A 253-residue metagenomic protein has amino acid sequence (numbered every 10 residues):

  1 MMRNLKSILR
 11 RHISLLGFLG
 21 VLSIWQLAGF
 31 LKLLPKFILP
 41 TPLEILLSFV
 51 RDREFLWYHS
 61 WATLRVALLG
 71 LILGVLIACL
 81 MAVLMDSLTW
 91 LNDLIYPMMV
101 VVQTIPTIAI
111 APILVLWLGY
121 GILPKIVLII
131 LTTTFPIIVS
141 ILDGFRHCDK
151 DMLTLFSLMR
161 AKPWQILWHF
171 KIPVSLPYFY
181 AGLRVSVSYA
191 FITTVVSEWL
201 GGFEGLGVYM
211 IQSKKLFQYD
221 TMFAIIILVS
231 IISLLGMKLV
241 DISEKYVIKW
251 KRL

Functional and structural regions predicted by a protein language model:
M1-L19, K238-L253: Transmembrane alpha-helical segments of polytopic membrane transport and secretion proteins
R3, S7, L31-V75: Periplasmic/extracellular loop-to-transmembrane helix junction in inner-membrane transport proteins
L69-M99, L116: Transmembrane-helix boundary motif in ABC transporter permease subunits
T89, R146, F223-L253: C-terminal transmembrane helix and the adjacent membrane-cytosol boundary/short C-terminal tail of inner/organellar
V100-P136, D143-G144: Generic hydrophobic transmembrane alpha-helix motif, especially the helices
L116, I192-V229, R252-L253: Glycine-rich helix-loop "coupling/hinge" segments at transmembrane-helix boundaries in multipass transporters
V127, L131, W164-V196, V229 (+1 more regions): Transmembrane alpha-helices
G144-G182, L206, M210: Short cytoplasmic-facing helical segments at TM-TM junctions of multi-pass membrane proteins
